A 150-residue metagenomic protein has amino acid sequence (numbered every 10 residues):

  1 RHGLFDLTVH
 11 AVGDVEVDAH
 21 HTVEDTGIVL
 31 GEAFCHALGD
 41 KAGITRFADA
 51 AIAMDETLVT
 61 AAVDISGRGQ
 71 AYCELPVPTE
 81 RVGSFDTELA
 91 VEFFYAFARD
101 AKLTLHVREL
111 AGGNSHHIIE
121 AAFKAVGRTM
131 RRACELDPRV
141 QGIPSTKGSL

Functional and structural regions predicted by a protein language model:
R1-L150: Structural preference for solvent-exposed beta-strand-turn elements and adjacent flexible terminal/loop segments within
